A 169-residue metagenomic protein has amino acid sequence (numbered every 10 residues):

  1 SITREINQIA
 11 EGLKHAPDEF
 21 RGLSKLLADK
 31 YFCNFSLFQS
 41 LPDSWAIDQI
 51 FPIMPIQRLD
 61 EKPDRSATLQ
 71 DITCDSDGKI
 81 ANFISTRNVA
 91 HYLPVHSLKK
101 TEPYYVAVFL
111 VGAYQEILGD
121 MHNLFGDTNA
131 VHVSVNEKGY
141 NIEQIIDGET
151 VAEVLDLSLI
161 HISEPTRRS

Functional and structural regions predicted by a protein language model:
S1-A28: Hard-cation-handling environments
C33, P103: Conserved, mostly hydrophobic/aromatic
S36-S40, C74-S76, V111-Q115, N136-K138: Short, glycine-/Ser/Thr-/acidic-enriched flexible segments
D64-A81: Generic long, charged, amphipathic alpha-helical segments
Y114-M121, N141-I142: Short, Lys/Arg- and Gly-enriched loop/turn segments at beta-strand edges
L118-N136: Short, compositionally biased
I160-S169: Single conserved hydrophobic/aromatic residue that forms the stacking wall/gate of nucleotide- or nucleobase-binding
